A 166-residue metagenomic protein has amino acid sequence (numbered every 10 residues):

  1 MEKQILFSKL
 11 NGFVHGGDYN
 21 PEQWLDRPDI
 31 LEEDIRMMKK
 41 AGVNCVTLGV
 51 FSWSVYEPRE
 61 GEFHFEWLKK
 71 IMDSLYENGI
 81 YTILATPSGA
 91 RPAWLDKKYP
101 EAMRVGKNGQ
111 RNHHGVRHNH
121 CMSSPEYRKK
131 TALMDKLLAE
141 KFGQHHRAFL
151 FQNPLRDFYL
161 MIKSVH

Functional and structural regions predicted by a protein language model:
Q4, L31-G109, A139: Aromatic-lined substrate-binding rim segments of carbohydrate-active enzymes
I5-R27: Boundary/entry segment of secreted carbohydrate-active catalytic domains
L10-H15, G42-N44, Y76-T82, Q144-L150: Short, well-ordered coil/turn segments that N-cap beta-strands
P21-Q23, S52, S88-A90, L155-Y159: Active-site-proximal loop/turn and secondary-structure-junction residues that shape catalytic pockets, frequently
L25-L31, G61-W67, P125-L133: Glycine-rich anion/phosphate-binding loops
K98-P100, R104-H166: Polysaccharide-binding and catalytic clefts of secreted carbohydrate-active enzymes
